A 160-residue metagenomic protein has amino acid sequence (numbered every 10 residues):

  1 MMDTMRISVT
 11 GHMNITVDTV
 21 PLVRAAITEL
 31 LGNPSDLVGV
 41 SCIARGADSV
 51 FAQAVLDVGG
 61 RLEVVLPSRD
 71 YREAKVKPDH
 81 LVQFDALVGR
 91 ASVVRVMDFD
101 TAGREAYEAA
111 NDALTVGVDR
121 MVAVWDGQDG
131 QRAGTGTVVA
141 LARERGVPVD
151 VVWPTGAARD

Functional and structural regions predicted by a protein language model:
M2-D160: Acidic/glycine-enriched connector segments
